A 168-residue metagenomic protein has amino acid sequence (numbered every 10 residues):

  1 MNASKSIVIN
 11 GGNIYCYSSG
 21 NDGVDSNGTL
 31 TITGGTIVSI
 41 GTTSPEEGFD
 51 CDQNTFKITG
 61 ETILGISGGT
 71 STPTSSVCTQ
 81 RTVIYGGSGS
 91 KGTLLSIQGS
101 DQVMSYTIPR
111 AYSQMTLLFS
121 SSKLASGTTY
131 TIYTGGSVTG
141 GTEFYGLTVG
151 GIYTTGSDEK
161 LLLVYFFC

Functional and structural regions predicted by a protein language model:
M1-C168: A composition-driven surface/loop motif
